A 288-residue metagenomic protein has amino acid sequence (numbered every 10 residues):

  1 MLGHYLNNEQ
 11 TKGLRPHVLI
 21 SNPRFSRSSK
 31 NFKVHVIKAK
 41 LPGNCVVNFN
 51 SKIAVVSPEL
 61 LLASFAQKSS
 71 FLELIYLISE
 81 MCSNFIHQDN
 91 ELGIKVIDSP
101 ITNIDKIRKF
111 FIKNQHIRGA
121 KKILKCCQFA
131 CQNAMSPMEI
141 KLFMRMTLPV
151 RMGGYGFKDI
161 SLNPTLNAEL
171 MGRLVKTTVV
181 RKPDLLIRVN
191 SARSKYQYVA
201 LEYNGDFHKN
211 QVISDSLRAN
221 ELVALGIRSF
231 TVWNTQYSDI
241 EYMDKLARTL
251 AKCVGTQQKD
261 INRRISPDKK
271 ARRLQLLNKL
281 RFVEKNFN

Functional and structural regions predicted by a protein language model:
M1-F111, Q115-R118, K270-N288: Short gly/ser-rich loop at a beta-strand->alpha-helix junction or flexible surface loop bordering the NTP-binding
P100-N288: Surface segments flanking catalytic/ligand-binding clefts of nucleic-acid enzymes
